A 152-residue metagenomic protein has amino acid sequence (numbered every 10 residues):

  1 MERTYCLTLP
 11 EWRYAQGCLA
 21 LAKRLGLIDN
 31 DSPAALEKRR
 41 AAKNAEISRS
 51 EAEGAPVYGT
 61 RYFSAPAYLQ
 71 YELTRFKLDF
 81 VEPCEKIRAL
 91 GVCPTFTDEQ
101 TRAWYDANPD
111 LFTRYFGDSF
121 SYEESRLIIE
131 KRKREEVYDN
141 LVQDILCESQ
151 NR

Functional and structural regions predicted by a protein language model:
M1-A65: N-terminal targeting/tethering segments
E53-R152: PPIase-associated folding chaperone regions across multiple families
